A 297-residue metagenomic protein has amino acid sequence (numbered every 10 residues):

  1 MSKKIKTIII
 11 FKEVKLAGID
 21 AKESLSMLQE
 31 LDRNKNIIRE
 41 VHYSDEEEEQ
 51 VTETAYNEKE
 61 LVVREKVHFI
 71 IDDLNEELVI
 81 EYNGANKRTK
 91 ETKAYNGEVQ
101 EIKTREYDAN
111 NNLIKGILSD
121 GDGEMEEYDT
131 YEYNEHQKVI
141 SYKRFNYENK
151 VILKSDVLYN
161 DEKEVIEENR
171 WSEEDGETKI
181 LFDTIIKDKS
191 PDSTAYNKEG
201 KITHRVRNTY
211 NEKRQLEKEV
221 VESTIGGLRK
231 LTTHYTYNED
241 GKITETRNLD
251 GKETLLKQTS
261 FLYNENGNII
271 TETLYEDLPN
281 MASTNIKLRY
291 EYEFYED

Functional and structural regions predicted by a protein language model:
M1-D297: Buried hydrophobic residues that stabilize the cores of well-folded domains
